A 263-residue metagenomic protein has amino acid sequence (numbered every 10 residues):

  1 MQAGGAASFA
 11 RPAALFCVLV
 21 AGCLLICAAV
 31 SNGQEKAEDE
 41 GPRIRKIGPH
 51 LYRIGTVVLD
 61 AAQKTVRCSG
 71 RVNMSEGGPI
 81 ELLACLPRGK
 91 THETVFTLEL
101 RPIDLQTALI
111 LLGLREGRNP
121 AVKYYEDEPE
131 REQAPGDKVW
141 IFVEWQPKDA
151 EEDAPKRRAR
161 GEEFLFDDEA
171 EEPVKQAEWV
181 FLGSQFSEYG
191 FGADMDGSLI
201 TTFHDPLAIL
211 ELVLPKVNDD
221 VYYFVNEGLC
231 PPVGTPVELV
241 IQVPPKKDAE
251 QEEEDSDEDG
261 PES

Functional and structural regions predicted by a protein language model:
M1-P12: N-terminal secretory signal peptides that target proteins for export/translocation
G4-G5, G22, G33, G260: Residue-identity detector for glycine
R11-A14, N32-G33: N-terminal compositionally biased, intrinsically disordered segments and leader/signal-like regions
A13-C27: Bacterial N-terminal signal peptides
C27-A37: Boundary at the C-terminal end of the N-terminal hydrophobic targeting segment
K36-S263: Long, low-hydrophobicity ectodomains and other hydrophilic envelope-associated domains
